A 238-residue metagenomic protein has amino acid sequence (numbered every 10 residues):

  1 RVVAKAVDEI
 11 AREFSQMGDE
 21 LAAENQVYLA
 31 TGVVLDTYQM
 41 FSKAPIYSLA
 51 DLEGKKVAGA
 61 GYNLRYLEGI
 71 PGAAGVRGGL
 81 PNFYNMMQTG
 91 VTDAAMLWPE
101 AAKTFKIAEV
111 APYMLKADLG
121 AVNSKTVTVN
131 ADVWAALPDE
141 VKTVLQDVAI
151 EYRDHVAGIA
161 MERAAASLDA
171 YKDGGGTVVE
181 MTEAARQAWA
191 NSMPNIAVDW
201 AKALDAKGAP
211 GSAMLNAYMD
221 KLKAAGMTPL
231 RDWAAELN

Functional and structural regions predicted by a protein language model:
R1-K5, R12, Q16-N238: N-terminal secretory/targeting leader peptides
